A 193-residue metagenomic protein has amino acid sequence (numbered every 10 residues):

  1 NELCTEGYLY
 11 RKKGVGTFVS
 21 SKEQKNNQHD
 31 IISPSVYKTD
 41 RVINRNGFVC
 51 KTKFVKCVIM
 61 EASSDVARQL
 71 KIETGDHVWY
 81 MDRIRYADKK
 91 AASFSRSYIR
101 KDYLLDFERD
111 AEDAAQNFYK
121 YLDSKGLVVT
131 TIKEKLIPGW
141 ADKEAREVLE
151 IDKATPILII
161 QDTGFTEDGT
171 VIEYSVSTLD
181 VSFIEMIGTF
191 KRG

Functional and structural regions predicted by a protein language model:
N1-V19: N-terminal helix-turn-helix
K22-G193: All-alpha effector-binding/dimerization core of bacterial HTH-type transcriptional repressors
